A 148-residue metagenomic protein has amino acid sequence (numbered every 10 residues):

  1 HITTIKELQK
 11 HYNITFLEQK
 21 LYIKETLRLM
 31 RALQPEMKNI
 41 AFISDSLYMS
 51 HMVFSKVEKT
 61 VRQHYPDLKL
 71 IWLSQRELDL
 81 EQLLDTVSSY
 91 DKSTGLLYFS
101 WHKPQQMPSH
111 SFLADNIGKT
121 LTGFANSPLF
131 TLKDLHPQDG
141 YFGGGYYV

Functional and structural regions predicted by a protein language model:
H1-V148: Short hydrophobic alpha-helices and adjacent helix-cap/hinge residues
